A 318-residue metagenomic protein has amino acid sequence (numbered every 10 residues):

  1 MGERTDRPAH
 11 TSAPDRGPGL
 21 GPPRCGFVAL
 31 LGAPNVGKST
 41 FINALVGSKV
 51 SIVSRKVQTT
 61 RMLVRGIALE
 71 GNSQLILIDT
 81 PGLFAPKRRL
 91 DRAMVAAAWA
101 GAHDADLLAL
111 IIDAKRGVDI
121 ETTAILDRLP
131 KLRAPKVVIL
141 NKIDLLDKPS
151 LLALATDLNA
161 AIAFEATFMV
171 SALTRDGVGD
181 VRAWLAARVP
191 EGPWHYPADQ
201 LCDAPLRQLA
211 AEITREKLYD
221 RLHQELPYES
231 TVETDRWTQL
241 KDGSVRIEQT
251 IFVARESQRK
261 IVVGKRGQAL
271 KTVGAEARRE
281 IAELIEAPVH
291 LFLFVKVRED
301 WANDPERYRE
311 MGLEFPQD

Functional and structural regions predicted by a protein language model:
G2-L107, I112, T250-F252: Conserved G1/Walker A P-loop phosphate-binding module
G37, G177, A269: Conserved glycine(s) of the Walker
S48, I67-G71, G101, A105-L108 (+6 more regions): Conserved, well-folded catalytic cores of nucleic-acid-processing and energy-transducing macromolecular machines
T60, L83-A85, G117-V118, L146-D147 (+1 more regions): Catalytic P-loop NTPase motifs of RecA-like helicase/translocase cores
A68-Q74, A93-T167, R221, T238-K241: Conserved C-terminal guanine-recognition region of P-loop GTPase G domains, centered on the G4
D79, N141, S171: Active-site glycine-centered loops adjacent to acidic/histidine catalytic or metal-binding residues that shape
A134-P135, D144-L206: Canonical P-loop GTPase G-domain recognition
L206-D318: P-loop NTP-binding site
